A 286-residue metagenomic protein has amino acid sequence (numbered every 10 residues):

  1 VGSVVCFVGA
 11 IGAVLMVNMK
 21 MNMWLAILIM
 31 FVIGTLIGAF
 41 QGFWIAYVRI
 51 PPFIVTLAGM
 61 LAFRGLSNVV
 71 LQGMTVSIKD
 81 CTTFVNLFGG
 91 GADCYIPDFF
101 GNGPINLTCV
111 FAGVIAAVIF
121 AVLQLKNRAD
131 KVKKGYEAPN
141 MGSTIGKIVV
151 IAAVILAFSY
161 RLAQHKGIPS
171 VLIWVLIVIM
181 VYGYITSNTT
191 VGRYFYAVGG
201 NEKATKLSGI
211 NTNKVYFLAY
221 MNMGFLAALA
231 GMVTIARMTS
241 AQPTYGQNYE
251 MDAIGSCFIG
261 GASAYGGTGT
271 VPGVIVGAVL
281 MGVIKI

Functional and structural regions predicted by a protein language model:
S3, F7, W24-V32, I54-L57 (+5 more regions): Hydrophobic alpha-helical transmembrane segments
V14, M19, L36-Y47, V70 (+5 more regions): Membrane-interface helix caps of multi-pass small-molecule transporters
M21-L61, V276, M281: Alpha-helical transmembrane segments within multi-pass membrane transporters and channels
L28, L36-G38, Y220-V233, R237-I286: Transmembrane alpha-helical segments in multi-pass inner-membrane proteins
V48-V69, D80-C81, W174, Y245-G260 (+1 more regions): Pore- or pathway-lining transmembrane helices of multi-pass membrane proteins that form conduits for solutes/ions
F63-T186, P243: Transmembrane helix-bundle core of multi-pass membrane transporters and related energy-transducing complexes
L176-G199, E250: Membrane-cytosol interface at the C-terminal ends of specific transmembrane alpha-helices in multi-pass membrane
